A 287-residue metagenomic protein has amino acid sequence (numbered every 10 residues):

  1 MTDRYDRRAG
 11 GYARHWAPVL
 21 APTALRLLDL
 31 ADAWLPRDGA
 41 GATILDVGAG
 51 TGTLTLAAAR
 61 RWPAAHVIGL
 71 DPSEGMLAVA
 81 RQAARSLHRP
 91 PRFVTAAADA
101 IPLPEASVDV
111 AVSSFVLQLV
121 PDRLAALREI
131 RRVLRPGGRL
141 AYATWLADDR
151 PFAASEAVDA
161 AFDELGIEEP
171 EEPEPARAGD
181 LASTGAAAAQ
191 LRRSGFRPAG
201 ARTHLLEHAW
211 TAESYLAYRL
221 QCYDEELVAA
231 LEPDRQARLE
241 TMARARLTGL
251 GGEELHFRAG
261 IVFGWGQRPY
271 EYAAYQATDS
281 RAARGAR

Functional and structural regions predicted by a protein language model:
M1-G10, R287: N-terminal, positively charged/glycine-rich alpha-helical extensions of SAM-dependent methyltransferases
P18-A40: Conserved alpha-helix/loop element of class I SAM-dependent methyltransferases that forms part of the SAM/SAH-binding
T43-V47, T51-A100: Class I SAM-dependent methyltransferase SAM/SAH-binding core
T51-T53, A178-R287: Conserved Class I S-adenosyl-L-methionine
D99-V110: A short acidic, Gly/Pro-enriched loop at the edge of an enzyme's catalytic core that lines a small-molecule cofactor
D109-R123, L146: A short SAM/SAH-binding and catalytic strip from SAM-dependent methyltransferases
L124, R139-L206, W210, E225-E226: Conserved catalytic/acceptor-binding region of the Class I
L124-P136: A short glycine-rich, Lys/Arg-flanked "PGG" loop and its adjoining helix->strand segment in the class I
